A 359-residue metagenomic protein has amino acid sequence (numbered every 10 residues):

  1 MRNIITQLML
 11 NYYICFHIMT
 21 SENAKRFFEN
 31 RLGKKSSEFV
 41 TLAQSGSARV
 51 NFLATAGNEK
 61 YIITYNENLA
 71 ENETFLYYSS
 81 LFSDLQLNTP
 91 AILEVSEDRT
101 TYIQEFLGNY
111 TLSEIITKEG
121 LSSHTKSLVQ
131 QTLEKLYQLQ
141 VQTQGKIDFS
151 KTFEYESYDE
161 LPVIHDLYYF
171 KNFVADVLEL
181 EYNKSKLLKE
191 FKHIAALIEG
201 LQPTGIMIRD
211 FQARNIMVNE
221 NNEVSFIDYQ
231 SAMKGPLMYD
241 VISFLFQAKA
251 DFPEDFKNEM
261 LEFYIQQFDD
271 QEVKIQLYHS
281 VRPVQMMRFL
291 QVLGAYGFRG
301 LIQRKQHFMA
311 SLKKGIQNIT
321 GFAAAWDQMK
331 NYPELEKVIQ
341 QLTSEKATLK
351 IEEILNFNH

Functional and structural regions predicted by a protein language model:
I5-T101, G205, N219-V224, I339-H359: Conserved NTP-binding catalytic cores of kinases and kinase-like/nucleotidyltransferase enzymes across multiple kinase
A24, F28-G33, Q144, D148-E156 (+2 more regions): An alpha-helical support segment within catalytic cores of ATP-dependent transferases
V50-T55, I194-Y239, D251-F252: Active-site acidic catalytic loop and adjacent metal/ATP-binding pocket of ATP-dependent phosphoryl transfer enzymes
T55-E160, I164: ATP-binding pocket architecture of kinase catalytic cores
H165-V177, L237-E272, P283-R304, G315-A323: Active-site activation/catalytic loop segments of kinase-like enzymes and analogous catalytic loops in related
G294-H359: ATP/Mg2+ or Mg2+-diphosphate-binding catalytic cores that bind nucleotide phosphates or diphosphates via glycine-rich
